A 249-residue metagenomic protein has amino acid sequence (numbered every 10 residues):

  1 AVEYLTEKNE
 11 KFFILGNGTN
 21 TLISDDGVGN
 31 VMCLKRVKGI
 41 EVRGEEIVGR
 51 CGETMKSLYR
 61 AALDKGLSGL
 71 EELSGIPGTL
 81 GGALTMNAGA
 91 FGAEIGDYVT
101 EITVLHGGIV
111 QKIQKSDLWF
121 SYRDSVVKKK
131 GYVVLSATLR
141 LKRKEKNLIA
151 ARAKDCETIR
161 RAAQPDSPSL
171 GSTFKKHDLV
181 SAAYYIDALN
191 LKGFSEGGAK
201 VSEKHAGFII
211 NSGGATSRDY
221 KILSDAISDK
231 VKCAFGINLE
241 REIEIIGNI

Functional and structural regions predicted by a protein language model:
A1-L80, L84: Anion-binding (especially nucleotide phosphate/pyrophosphate-binding) glycine-rich loop and adjoining beta-alpha core
K8, L15-N17, Y98, S167-P168 (+1 more regions): Short, basic and Ser/Thr-rich N-terminal targeting/leader segments
N20-T21, Y59-A62, L70-S74, N87-E94 (+2 more regions): A generic local secondary-structure boundary/capping motif
T21, L105-I249: Phosphate/pyrophosphate- and phosphate-bearing ligand-binding catalytic cores of soluble enzymes
L22-G39, T85-K115, K129-S136: Structural signature of FAD isoalloxazine-binding scaffolds in flavoprotein oxidoreductases
E41, E71, T103, I243-E244: Residues embedded in well-ordered beta-strands within globular domains across many folds
